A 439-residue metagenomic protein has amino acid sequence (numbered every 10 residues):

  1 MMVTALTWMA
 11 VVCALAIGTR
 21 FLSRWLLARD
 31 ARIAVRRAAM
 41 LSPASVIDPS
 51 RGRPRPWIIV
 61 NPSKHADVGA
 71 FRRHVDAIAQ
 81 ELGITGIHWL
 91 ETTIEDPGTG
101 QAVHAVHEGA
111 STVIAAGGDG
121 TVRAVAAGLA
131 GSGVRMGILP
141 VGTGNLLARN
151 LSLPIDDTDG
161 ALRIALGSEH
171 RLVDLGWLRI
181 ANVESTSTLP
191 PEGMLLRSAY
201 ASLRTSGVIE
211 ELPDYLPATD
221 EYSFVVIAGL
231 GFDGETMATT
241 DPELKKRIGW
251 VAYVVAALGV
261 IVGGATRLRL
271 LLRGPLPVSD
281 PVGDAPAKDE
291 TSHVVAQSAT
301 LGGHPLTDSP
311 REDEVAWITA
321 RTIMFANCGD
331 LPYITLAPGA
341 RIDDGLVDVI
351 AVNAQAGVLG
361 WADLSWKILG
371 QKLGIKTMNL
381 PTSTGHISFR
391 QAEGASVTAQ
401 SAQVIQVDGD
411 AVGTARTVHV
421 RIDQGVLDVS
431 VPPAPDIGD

Functional and structural regions predicted by a protein language model:
M1-V113, R123, V429, D436-D439: ATP/NTP phosphate-donor binding region
M2-R24, A287-D289, H293-V295, A299-L301 (+4 more regions): ATP/nucleoside-binding phosphotransfer catalytic cores, i.e., glycine-rich phosphate-binding loops
P62, A116-G118, L139-T143: Glycine-rich beta-strand-to-loop/alpha-helix junction loops that act as flexible
T92, G131-R135, L139-T322: Catalytic core of DAGKc-family lipid kinases
G98, G120-V125, G144-L147, V173: Short glycine/serine/threonine-rich phosphate/pyrophosphate-binding segments that cradle anionic phosphate groups
G229, D233, M324-G339, A411: Glycine-rich phosphate/pyrophosphate-binding beta-alpha loops
L244-L270, P277, D348, A356-G385: Alpha-helical membrane-targeting segments
